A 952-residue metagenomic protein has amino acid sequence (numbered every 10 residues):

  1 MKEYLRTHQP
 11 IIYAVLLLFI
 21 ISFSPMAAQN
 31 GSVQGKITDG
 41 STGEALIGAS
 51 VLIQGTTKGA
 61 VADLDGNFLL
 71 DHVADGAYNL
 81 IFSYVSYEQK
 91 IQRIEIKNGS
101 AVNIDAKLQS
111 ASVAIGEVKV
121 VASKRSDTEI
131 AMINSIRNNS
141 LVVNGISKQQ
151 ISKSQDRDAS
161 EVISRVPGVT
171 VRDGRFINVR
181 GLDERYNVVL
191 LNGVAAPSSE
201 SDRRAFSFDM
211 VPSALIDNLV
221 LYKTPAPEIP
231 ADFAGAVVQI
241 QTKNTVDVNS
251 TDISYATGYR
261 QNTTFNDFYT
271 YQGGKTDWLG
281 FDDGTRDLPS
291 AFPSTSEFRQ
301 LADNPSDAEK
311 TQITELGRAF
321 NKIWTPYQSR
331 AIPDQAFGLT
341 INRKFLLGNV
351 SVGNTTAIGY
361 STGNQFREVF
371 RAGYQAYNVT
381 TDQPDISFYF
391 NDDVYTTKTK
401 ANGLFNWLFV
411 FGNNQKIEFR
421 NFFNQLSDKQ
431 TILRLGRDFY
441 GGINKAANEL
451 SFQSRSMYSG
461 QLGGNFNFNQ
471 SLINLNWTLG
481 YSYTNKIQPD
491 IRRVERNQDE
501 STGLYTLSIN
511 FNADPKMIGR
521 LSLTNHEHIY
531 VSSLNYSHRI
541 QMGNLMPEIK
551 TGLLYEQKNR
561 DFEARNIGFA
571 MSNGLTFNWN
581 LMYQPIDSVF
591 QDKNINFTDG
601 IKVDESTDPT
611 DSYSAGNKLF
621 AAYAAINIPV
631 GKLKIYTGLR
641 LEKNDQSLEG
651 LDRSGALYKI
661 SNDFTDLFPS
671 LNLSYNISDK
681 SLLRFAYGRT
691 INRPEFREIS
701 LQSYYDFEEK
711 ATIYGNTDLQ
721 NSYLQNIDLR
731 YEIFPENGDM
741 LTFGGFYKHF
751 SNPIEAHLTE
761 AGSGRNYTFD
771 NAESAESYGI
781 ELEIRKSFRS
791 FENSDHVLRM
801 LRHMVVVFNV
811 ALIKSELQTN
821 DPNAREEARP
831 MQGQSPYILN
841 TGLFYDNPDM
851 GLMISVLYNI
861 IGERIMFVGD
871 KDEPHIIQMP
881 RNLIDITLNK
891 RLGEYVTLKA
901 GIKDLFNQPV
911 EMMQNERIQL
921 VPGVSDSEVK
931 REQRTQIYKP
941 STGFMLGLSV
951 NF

Functional and structural regions predicted by a protein language model:
T38-T42, A49-Q54, S83-Y87, K97 (+3 more regions): Short, acidic, small-residue-rich periplasmic hinge/interaction motif at the N-terminus of Gram-negative outer-membrane
T56-N67: Short, acidic Ser/Thr/Gly-rich low-complexity loop/linker segments typical of extracellular and cell-surface proteins
K124-N178, E184, G193-V211, L215-P227 (+1 more regions): Periplasmic N-terminal accessory/gating domains of Gram-negative outer-membrane beta-barrel systems
V194-A195, R434, N485-I487, T502-I509 (+6 more regions): Surface-exposed extracellular loop regions of Gram-negative outer-membrane beta-barrel proteins, predominantly
R299-I432, Y458, L671: Transmembrane beta-barrel wall of Gram-negative outer-membrane proteins
N525, S533, L581-M582, N716-Q720 (+3 more regions): Outer membrane beta-barrel strand-and-loop segments of large Gram-negative receptors, especially TonB-dependent
F746-H749, N766-R864: Gram-negative outer-membrane beta-barrel transporters
M804, I860-V868, K890-F952: C-terminal beta-signal and adjacent terminal beta-strands/loops of Gram-negative outer-membrane beta-barrel proteins
